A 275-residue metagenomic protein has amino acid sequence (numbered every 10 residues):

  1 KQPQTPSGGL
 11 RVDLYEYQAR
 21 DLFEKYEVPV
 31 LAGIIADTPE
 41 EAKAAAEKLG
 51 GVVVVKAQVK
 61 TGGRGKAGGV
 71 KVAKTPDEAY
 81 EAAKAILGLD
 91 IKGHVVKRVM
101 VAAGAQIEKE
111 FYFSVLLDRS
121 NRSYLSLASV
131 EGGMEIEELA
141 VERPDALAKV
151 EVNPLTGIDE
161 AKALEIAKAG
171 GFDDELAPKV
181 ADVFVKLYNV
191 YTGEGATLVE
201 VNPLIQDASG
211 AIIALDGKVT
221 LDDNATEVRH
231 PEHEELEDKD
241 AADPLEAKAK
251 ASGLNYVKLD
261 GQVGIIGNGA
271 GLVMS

Functional and structural regions predicted by a protein language model:
K1-R11: Short, Lys/Arg-enriched N-terminal segments with co-localized hydrophobic residues within the first ~10-30 amino acids
G9-A196, E200, I205-S275: ATP-dependent carboxylate/acyl-activation modules
